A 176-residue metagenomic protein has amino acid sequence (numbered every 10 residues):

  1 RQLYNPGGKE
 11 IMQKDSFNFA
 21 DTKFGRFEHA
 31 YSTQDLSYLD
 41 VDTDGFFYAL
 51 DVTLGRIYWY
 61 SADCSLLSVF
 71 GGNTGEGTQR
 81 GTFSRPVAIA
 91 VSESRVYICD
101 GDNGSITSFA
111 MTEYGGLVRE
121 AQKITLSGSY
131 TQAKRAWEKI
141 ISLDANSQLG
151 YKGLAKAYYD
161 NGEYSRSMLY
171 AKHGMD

Functional and structural regions predicted by a protein language model:
P6-D35, D63-V87, K123-I124: Gly/Pro-rich loop segments of beta-rich domains
F46-A49, R95-C99: Conserved beta-propeller blade signature
